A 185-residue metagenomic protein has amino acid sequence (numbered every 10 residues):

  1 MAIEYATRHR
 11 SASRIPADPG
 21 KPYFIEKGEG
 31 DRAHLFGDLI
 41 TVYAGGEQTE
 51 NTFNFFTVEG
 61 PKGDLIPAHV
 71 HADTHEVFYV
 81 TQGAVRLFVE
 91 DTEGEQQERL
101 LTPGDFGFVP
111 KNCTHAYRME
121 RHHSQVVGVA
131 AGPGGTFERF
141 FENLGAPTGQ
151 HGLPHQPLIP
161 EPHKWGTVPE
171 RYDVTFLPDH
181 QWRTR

Functional and structural regions predicted by a protein language model:
M1-F53, H155, I159-R185: A short, N-terminal "cap"/entry segment at the start of jelly-roll beta-barrel domains of the cupin/DSBH fold
A44-G46, P67-A72, V89, Q97-R99 (+1 more regions): Short histidine-centered beta-strand/loop micro-motifs that create catalytic or ligand/metal-coordination sites
Q48, T52, D91-K111: Short acidic-glycine-tyrosine-enriched beta hairpin
D64, V85-R86, D91-E95, T175: Hydrophobic small-molecule pocket/channel-lining residues, especially in calycin-type beta-barrels
L65-P67, R86, Q97, D105-A116: Histidine-centered metal-chelating micro-motifs
D73-R86, E90: Glycine- and acidic-residue-biased ligand/ion/polar-headgroup-sensing regions
P103, K111-E138: Ligand-binding loop in jelly-roll beta-barrel domains
E138-H155: A hydrophobic, small-residue-rich beta->alpha segment in the mid-to-C-terminal subdomain of diverse proteins
